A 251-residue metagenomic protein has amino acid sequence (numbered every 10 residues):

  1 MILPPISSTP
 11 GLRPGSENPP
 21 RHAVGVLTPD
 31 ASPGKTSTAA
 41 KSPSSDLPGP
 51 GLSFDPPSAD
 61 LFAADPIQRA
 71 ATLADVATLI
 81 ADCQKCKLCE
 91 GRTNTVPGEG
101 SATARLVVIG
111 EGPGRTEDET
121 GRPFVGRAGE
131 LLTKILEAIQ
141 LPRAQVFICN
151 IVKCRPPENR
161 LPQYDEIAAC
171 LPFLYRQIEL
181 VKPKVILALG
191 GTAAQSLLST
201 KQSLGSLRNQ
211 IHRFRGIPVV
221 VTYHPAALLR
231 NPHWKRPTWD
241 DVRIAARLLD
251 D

Functional and structural regions predicted by a protein language model:
M1-D251: A polyanion-binding, active-site-adjacent surface
